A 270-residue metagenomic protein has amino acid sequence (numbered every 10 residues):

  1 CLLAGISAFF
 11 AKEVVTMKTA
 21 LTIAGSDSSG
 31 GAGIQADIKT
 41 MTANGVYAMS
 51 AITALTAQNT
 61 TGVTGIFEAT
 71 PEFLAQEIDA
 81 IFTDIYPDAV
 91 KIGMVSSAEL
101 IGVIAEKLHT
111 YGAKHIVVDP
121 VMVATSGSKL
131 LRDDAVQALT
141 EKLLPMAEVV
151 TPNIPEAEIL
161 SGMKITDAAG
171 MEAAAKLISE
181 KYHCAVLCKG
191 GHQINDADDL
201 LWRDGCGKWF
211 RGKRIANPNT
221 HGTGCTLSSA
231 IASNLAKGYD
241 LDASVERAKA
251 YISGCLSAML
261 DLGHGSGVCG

Functional and structural regions predicted by a protein language model:
C1-T16: Short, Lys/Arg-enriched N-terminal segments with co-localized hydrophobic residues within the first ~10-30 amino acids
T19-T22, I38-T125: Conserved N-terminal subdomain of the carbohydrate kinase-like
I23-S29, G207-H221: Short pre-catalytic strand/loop immediately N-terminal to key active-site residues, enriched for Gly-Thr
Q35, E158-I159, N217-L241: Short, small-residue alpha-helix embedded
G45-M49, K208, N234-A248: Phosphate-handling active-site elements
E68, D242-G270: Charged C-terminal helix
D133-G207: Conserved phosphate/ATP/ADP-binding segment of small-molecule kinases
